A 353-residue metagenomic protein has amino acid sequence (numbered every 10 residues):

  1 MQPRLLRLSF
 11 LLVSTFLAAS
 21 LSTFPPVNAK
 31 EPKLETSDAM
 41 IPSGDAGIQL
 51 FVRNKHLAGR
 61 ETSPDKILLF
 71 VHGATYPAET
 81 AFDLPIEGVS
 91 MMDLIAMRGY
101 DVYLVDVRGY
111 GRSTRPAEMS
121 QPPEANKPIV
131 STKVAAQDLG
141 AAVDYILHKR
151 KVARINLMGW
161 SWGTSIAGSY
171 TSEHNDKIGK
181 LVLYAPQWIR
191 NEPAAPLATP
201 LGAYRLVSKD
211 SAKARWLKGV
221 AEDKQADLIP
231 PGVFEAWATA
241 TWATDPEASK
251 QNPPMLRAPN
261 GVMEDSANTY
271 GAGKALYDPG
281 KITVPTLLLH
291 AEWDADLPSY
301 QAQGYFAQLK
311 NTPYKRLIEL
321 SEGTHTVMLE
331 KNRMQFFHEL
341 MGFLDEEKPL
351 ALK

Functional and structural regions predicted by a protein language model:
K30-E61: N-terminal cap/lid segment of alpha/beta-hydrolase-fold proteins
R60-L104: Short, surface-exposed "cap/lid" segments of acyl-processing enzymes
E124-K149: Alpha/beta-hydrolase active-site loop
A153-M158, W162-I189: Conserved hydrolase catalytic core segment
E192-L287: Alpha/beta-hydrolase
L287-D294: Conserved strand-to-loop "acid loop" that flanks and positions the catalytic carboxylate
A295-Q301: Conserved alpha/beta-hydrolase "acid-adjacent" motif
G323-M334: Catalytic histidine-centered segment of alpha/beta-hydrolase-like enzymes
